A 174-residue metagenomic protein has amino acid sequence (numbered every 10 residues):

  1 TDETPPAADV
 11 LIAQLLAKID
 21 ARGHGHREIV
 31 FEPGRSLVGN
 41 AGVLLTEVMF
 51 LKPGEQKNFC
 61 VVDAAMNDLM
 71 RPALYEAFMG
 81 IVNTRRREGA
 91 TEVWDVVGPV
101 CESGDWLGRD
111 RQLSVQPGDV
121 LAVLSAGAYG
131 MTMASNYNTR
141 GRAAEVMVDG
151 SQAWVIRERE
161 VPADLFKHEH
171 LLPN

Functional and structural regions predicted by a protein language model:
T1-A7, G34-L37: Active-site-proximal beta-alpha loop/turn segments in soluble metabolic enzymes
E3-I12, T139-V146: C-terminal helical cap(s) of enzyme catalytic domains, especially alpha/beta-barrels
L11-G23: Alpha-helix-loop-beta-strand connector modules within alpha/beta enzyme cores
G25-N174: Charged (often Lys/Glu-rich) extended helix/loop segments that serve as interaction or gating elements
